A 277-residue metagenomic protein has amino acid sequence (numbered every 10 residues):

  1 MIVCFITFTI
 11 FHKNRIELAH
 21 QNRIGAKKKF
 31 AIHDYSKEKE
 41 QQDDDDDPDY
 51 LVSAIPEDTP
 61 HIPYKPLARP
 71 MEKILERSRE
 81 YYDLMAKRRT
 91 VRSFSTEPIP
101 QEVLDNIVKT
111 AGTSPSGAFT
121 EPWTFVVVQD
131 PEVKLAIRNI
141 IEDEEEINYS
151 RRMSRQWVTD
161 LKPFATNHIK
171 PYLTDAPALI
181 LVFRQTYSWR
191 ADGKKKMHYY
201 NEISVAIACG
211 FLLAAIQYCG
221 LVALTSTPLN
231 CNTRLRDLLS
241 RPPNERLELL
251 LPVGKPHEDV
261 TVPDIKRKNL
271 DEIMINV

Functional and structural regions predicted by a protein language model:
F8-E17, K27-D44, L51-Y64, R69 (+2 more regions): C-terminal helix-cap and adjacent tail motif
E40, L51-A54, E121-V205: Glycine/small-residue-rich phosphate/adenosyl-binding loop
H61-L67, Y82-E97: Generic N-terminal amphipathic, Lys/Arg-enriched alpha-helix
R88, I107-G112, T186-D237: Small-aliphatic-rich amphipathic alpha-helix that forms the alpha element of a beta-alpha
V91-S114: An N-terminal domain-cap segment
T110-G112, P163-H168, L235-D237, V260: Glycine-rich, charged/polar anion/phosphate-binding loops that engage phosphate groups from diverse ligands
P115-F119: Glycine-rich phosphate/pyrophosphate-binding beta-alpha loops
R234-E248: Short, electropositive alpha-helical surface patch
